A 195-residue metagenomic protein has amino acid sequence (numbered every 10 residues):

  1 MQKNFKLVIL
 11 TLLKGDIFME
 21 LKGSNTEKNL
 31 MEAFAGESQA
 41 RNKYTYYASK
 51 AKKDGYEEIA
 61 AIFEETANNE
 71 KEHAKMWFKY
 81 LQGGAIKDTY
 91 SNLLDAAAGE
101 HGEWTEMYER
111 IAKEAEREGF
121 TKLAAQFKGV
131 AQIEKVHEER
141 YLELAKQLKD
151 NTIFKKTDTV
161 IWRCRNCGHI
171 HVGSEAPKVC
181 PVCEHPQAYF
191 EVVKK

Functional and structural regions predicted by a protein language model:
M1-F18: Short, Lys/Arg-enriched N-terminal segments with co-localized hydrophobic residues within the first ~10-30 amino acids
G15, M19-K195: Non-heme di-metal
